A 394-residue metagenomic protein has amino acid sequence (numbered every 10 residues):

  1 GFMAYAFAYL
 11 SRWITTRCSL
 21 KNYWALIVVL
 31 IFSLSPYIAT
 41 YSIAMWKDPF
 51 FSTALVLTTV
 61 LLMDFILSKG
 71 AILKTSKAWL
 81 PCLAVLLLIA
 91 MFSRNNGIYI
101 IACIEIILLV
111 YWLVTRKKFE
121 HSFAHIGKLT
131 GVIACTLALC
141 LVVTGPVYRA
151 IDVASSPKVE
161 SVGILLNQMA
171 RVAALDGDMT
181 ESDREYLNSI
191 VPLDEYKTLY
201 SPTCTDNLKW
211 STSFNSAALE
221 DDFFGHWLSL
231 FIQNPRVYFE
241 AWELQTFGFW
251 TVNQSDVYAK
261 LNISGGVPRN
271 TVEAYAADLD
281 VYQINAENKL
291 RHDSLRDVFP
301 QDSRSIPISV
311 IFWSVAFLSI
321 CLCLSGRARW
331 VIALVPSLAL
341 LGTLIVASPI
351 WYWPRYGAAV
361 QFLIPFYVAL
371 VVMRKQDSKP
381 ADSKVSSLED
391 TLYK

Functional and structural regions predicted by a protein language model:
G1, L30-L62, A90-I100, Y356-Q361: Multi-pass, polyprenyl lipid-linked donor-dependent membrane glycosyltransferases
G1-C18, L57, L61: Transmembrane-helix motifs of polytopic, lipid-linked glycan transferases
N22-L26, S68-L88, A124-K128: Short hydrophobic alpha-helices at membrane interfaces in multi-pass membrane enzymes
F51-G70, V85-L87, I104-E105, L363-Y367: Specific aromatic-rich, kink-prone transmembrane helix
W79-R94, E105, A138: Membrane-interface alpha helices of multi-pass inner-membrane proteins
N96-Y111: Transmembrane-embedded, aromatic-rich helix segments that form part of the hydrophobic channel/pocket engaging
V153-V281: Membrane-proximal stem/loop segments at transmembrane-domain junctions that anchor or position
E240, L244-L334: Membrane-interface anchor segments at the N-terminal boundary of transmembrane helices in multi-pass membrane enzymes
